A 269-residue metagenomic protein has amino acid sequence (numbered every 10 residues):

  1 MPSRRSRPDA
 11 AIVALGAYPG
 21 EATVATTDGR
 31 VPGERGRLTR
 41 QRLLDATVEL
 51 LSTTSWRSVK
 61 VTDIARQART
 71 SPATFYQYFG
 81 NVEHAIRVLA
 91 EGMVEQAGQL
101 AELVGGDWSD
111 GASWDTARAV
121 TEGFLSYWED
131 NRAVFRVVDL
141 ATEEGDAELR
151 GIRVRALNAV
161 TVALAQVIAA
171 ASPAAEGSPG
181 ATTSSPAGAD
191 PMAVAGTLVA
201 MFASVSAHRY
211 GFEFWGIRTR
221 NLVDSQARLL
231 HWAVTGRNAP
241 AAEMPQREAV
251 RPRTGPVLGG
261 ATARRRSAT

Functional and structural regions predicted by a protein language model:
M1-L38, A175-S185, N238-T269: N-terminal intrinsically disordered/low-complexity leader segments
R35-T47, I64, I86-L100, L164: Generic hydrophobic, amphipathic alpha-helix propensity
R42, L50-H84, V88: Helix-turn-helix
L44, R118, E122, L157-A169 (+4 more regions): An amphipathic alpha-helix signature
L51, F79, A85-M93, V138 (+2 more regions): Alpha-helical DNA-contacting segments of helix-turn-helix folds
H84, V88, E102-D130, S178-T183 (+2 more regions): Hydrophobic alpha-helical connector segments
R132-V162: Short secondary-structure transition hinges
R136-D139, R150, V154, S172-R228 (+1 more regions): Hydrophobic/aromatic-rich alpha-helical bundle segments in the mid-to-C-terminal region
